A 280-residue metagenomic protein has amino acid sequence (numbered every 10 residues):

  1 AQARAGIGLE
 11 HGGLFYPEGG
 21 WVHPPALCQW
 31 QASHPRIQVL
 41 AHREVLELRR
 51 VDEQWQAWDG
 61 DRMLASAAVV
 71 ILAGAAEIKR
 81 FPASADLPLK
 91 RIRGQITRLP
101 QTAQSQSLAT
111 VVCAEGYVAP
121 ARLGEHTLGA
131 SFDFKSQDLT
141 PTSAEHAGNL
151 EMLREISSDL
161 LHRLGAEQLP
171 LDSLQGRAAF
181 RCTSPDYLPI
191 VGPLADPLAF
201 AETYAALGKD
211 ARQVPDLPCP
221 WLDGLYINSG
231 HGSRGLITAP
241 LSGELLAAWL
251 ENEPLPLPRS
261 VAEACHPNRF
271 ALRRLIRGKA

Functional and structural regions predicted by a protein language model:
A1-A41, E47-R49, A195, F200-L207: Flavin (FAD/FMN) cofactor-binding and adjacent substrate-gating region of FAD-dependent oxidoreductase domains
L14, L40, I71, Y226-N228: Hydrophobic/aromatic beta-strand patches that form the interior of the parallel beta-sheet core in alpha/beta enzyme
F15-S33, A75-A76, E145-M152, G235 (+1 more regions): Mid-domain beta-loop-alpha active-site segment that forms a flexible, acidic cofactor/metal-binding surface
Y16-E18, Q101, C113-G116, P120-R122 (+4 more regions): Pocket-edge structural micro-motifs
E18-P25, M63-S66, R80, S136 (+1 more regions): Short, surface-exposed beta-strand/loop "edge" segments at domain boundaries and coil↔beta transitions
P35, S66, S157, L246-P254: Short, hydrophobic alpha-helical segments
L48-V51, Q56-T183: Flavin-dependent oxidoreductases
G165-A280: C-terminal catalytic lobe of FAD-dependent flavoproteins
